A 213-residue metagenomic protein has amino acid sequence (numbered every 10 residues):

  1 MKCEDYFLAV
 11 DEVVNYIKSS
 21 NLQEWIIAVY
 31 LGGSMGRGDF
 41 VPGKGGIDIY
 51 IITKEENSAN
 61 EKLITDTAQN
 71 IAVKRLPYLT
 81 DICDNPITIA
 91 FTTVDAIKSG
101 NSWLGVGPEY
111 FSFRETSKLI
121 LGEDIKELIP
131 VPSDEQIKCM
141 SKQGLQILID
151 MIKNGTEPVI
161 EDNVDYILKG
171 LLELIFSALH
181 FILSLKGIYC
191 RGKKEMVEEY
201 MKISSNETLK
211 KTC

Functional and structural regions predicted by a protein language model:
M1-A9, E61, A68-L168: Conserved NTP/Mg2+-binding pocket subregion across the NTase superfamily
M1-Y30: Helical scaffold of the NTase/Pol beta-like nucleotidyltransferase catalytic core
A9-E12, Y16, L63, T67 (+2 more regions): Charge-rich, solvent-exposed alpha-helical interaction surfaces
I17-S20, R37-F40, V164: Short, flexible, glycine/charge-rich loop motifs used to bind or transfer phosphoryl groups or to couple energy/partner
W25, C83, D124, I182-Y189: Long, hydrophobic, amphipathic alpha-helical segments used as structural scaffolds
W25-A28, I47, N85-I87: Residue-level recognition of the N-termini of beta-strands and the immediately preceding loop/turn
G33-N70, T88-A90: Catalytic metal-binding acidic patch
I137-C213: Nucleotidyltransferase catalytic cores
